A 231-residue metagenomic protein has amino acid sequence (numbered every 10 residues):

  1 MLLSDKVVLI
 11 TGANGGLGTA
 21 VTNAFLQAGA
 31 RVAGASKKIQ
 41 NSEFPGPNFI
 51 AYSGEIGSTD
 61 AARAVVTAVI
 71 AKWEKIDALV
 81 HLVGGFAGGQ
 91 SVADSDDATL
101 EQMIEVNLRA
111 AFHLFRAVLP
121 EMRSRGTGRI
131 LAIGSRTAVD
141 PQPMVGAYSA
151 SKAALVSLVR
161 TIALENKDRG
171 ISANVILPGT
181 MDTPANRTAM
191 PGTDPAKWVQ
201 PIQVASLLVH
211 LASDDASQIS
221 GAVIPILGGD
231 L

Functional and structural regions predicted by a protein language model:
V7, N14-G15: Conserved glycine-rich cofactor-binding loop
R63, F86-E101, M144-A147, R187: Conserved mid-core segment of classical short-chain dehydrogenase/reductases
D77, A93-F112, T127, L131 (+1 more regions): Catalytic Tyr-X3-Lys loop
A93, D140-G146, D168, K197: Active-site loop immediately N-terminal to the catalytic Tyr-X3-Lys motif of short-chain dehydrogenase/reductase
F115, S151: Active-site helix of classical SDR
P120, L164-E165, S217: Alpha-helical segment proximal to the catalytic Tyr-Lys
S135: Residue(s) in the substrate-gating loop at a strand-loop-helix junction that position the organic substrate next
D168-I171, V175, T183, T193-L231: C-terminal helical subdomain
